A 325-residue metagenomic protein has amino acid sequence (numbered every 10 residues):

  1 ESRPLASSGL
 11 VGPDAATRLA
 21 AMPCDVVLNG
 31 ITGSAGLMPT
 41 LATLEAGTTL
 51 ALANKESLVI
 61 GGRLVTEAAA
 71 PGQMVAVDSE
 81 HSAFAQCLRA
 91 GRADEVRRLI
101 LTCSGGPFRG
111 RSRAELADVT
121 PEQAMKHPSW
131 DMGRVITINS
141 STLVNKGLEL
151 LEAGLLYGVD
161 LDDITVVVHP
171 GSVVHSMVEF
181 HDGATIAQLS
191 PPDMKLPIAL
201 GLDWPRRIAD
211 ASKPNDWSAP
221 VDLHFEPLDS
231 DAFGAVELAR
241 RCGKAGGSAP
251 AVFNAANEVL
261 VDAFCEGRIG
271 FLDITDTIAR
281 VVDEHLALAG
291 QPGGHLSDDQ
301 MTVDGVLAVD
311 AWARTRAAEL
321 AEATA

Functional and structural regions predicted by a protein language model:
E1-A325: Catalytic, metal-anchored helix/loop core of enzyme active sites in primary metabolism
